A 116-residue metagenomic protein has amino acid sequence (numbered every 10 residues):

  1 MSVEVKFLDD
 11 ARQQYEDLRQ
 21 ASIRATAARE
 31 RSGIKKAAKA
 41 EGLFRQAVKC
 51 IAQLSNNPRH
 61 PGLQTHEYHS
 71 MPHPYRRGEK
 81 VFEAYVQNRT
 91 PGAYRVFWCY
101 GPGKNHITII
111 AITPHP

Functional and structural regions predicted by a protein language model:
M1-A93, G101-P116: Basic, Lys/Arg-enriched alpha-helical interface segments
